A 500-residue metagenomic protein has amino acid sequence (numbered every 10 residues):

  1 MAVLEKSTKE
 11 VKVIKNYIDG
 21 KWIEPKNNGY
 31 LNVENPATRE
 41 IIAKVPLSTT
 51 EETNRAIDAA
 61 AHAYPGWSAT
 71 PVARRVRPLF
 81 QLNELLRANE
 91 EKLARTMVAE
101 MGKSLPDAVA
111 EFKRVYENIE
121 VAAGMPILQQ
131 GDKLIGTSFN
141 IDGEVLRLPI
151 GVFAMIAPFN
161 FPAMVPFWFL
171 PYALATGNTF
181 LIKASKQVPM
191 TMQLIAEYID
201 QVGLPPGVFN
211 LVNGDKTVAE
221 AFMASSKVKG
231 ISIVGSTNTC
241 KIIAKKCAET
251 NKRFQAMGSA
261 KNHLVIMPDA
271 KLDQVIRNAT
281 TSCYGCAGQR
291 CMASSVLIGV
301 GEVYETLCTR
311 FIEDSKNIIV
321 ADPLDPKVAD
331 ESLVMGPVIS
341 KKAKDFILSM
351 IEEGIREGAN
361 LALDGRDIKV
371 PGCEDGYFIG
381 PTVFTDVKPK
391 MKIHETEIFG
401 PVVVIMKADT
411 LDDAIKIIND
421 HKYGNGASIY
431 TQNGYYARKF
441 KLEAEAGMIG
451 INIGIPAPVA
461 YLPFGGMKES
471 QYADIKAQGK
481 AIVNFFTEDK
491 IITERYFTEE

Functional and structural regions predicted by a protein language model:
M1-A37, R366: Hydrophobic face of amphipathic alpha-helices that form TPR/SEL1-like repeat modules and related alpha-solenoid
T38-K44, L204, V228, R356 (+1 more regions): Conserved C-terminal structural/oligomerization subdomain of aldehyde/semialdehyde dehydrogenase
R39, R75, M97, I119 (+9 more regions): Residue-level signal for inorganic ion chemistry
E40-Q129, N140: Glycine-rich loop-to-alpha-helix module at the N-terminal edge of alpha/beta enzyme cores
I42-S48, A63-A69, M155, L264-I266 (+5 more regions): Short, well-ordered beta-strand elements within core beta-sheets of diverse protein domains
Q81, F139-D142, G365-G372: Short, solvent-exposed loop/turn elements at beta->coil junctions and helix N-caps that rim active or binding pockets
G131-Q274, S332, A408: Rossmann-like NAD(P) dinucleotide-binding subdomain of oxidoreductase/dehydrogenase enzymes
N238-K388, L411, I451, Y496-E500: ALDH superfamily catalytic-core signature
